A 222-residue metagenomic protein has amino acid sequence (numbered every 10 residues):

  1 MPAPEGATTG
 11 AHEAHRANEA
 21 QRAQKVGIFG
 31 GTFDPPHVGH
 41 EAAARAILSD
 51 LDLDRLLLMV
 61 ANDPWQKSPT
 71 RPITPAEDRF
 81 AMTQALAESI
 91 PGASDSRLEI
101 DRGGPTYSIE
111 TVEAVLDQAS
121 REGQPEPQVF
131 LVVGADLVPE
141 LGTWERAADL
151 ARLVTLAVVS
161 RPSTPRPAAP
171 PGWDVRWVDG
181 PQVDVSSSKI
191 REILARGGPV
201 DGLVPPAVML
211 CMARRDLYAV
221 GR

Functional and structural regions predicted by a protein language model:
M1-R222: Nucleotidyltransferase catalytic core that binds NTPs
